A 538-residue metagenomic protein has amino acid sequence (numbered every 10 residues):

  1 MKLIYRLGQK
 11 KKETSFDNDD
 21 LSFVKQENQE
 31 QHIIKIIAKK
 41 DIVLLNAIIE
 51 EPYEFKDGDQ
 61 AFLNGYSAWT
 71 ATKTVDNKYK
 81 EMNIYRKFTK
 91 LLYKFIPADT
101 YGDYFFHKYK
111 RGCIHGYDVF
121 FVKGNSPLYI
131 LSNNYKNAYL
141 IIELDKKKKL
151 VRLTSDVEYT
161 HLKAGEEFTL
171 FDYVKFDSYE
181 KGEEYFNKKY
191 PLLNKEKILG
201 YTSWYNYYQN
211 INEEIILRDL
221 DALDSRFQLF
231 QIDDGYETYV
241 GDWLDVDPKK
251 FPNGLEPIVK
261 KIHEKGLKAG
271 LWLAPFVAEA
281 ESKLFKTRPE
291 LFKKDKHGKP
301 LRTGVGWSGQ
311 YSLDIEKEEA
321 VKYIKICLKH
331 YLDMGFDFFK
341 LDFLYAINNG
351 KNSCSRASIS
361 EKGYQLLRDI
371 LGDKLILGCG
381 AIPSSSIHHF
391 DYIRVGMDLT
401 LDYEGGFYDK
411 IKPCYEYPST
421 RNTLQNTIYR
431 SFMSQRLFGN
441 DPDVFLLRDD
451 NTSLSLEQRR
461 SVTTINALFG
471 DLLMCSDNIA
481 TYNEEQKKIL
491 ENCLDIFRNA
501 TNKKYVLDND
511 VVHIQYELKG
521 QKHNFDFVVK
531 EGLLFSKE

Functional and structural regions predicted by a protein language model:
M1-Q228: Carbohydrate-recognition beta-sandwich/jelly-roll modules in extracellular/periplasmic carbohydrate-active proteins
Q31-H32, R460-V462, N466-M474, V506-E538: Carbohydrate-binding surface patches
K197, Y201-K329, F338, Y345-K351: Aromatic-lined carbohydrate-binding/catalytic grooves of carbohydrate-active enzymes
T202-Y205, L267-A280, S360-R394: Aromatic-lined carbohydrate-recognition surfaces of secreted/lumenal glycan-active proteins
Q231-I232, L271, K340, D373-G380 (+2 more regions): Acidic/polar loop patches that form or flank catalytic/metal-binding clefts of enzymes that bind anionic ligands
F285-E318, K322, R368-T481, K537: Glycan-recognition surfaces
G335-D337, R394-V395: Glycine-enriched alpha-helix->loop->beta-strand junction motifs that scaffold or abut catalytic
F338, D342-I370: P-loop NTPase motor core
